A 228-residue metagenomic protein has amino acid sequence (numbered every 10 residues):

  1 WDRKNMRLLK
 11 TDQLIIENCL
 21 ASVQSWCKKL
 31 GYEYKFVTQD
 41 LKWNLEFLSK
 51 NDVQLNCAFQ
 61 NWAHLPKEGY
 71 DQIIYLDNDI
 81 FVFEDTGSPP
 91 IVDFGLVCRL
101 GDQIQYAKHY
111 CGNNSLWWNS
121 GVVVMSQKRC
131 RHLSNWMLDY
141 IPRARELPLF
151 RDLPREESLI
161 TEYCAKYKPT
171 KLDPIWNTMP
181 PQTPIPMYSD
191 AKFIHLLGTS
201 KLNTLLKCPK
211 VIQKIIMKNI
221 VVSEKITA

Functional and structural regions predicted by a protein language model:
W1-V53, E68-Y70, K128, L197-L202 (+1 more regions): N-terminal anchoring/stem segment of glycosyltransferases
E17, A21, F59, A63 (+1 more regions): A structural signal for well-ordered alpha-helical segments within the folded catalytic domains of diverse enzymes
V37-Q39, V97, L172-I175: Conserved beta-strand termini and adjacent loop/short-helix elements that scaffold enzyme active sites in alpha/beta
L45-N61, T183-Y188: Charged, often glycine-rich, active-site loop that binds/positions anionic groups
V53-Q54, G112-S115, R151: Short Gly/Pro-enriched turn/cap motifs at secondary-structure boundaries
Q54-I104, V124: GT-A fold catalytic core of metal-dependent nucleotide-sugar glycosyltransferases, centered on the diacidic
G95-N119: Short beta-strand-to-loop element that shapes/binds the nucleotide-sugar donor at the catalytic cleft/hinge
S120-I215, V222: Catalytic core and acceptor-binding pocket of nucleotide-sugar-dependent glycosyltransferases
